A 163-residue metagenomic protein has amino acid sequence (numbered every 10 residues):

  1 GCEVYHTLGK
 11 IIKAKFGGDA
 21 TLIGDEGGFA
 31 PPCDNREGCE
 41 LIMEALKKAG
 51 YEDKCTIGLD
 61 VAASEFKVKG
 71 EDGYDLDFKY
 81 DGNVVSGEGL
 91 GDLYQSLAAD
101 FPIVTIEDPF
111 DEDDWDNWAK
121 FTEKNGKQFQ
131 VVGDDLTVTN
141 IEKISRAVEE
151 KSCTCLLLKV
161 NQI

Functional and structural regions predicted by a protein language model:
G1-A62: Glycine-rich, mobile lid/loop segments that gate access to catalytic sites or pores
R36-I163: Catalytic core of soluble alpha/beta enzymes
